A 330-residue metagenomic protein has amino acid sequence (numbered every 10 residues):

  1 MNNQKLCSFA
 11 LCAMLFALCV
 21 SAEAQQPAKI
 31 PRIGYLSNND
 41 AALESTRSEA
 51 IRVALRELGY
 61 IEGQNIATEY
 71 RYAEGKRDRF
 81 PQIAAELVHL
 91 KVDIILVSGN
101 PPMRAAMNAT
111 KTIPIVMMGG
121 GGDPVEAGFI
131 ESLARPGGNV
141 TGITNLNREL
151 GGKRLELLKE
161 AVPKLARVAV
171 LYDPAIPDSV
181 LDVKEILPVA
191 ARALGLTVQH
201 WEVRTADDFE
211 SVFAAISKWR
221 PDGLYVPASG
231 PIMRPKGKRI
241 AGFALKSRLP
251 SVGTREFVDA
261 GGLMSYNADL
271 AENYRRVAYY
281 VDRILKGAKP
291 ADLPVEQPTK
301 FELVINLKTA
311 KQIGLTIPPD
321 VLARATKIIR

Functional and structural regions predicted by a protein language model:
M1-R330: Short hydrophobic alpha-helices and adjacent helix-cap/hinge residues
